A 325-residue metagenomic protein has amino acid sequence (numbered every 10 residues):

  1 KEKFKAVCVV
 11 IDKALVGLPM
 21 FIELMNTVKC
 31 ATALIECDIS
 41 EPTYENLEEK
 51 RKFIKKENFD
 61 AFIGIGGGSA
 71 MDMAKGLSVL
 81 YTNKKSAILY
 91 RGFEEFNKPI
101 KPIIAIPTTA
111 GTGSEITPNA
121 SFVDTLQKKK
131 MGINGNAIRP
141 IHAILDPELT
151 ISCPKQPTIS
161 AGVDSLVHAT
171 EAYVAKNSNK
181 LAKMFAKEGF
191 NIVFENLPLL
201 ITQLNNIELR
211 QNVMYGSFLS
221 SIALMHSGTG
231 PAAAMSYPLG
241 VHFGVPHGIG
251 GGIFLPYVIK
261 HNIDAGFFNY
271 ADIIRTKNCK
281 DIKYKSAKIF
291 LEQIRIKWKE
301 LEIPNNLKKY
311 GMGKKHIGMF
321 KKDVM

Functional and structural regions predicted by a protein language model:
K1-A61, K288, L307-K308: ATP/NTP phosphate-donor binding region
F21, R51, A70-N83, I116-T117: Short Gly/Thr/Asp-enriched flexible loops that form oxyanion-binding sites at enzyme active sites
F59-K75, T108-S114, H242-V245: Glycine/serine-rich anion-binding loops at beta->alpha junctions that coordinate negatively charged ligand groups
T82-S178, N269-D272: A glycine/threonine-rich phosphate-anchoring loop and its flanking beta-alpha core in nucleotide/phosphate-binding
G111, F218-G251: Glycine-rich phosphate/pyrophosphate-binding beta-alpha loops
Q156-L219: C-terminal and late-domain segments of enzyme folds
V241-H316: Gly/Pro-rich interdomain helix-loop hinge
